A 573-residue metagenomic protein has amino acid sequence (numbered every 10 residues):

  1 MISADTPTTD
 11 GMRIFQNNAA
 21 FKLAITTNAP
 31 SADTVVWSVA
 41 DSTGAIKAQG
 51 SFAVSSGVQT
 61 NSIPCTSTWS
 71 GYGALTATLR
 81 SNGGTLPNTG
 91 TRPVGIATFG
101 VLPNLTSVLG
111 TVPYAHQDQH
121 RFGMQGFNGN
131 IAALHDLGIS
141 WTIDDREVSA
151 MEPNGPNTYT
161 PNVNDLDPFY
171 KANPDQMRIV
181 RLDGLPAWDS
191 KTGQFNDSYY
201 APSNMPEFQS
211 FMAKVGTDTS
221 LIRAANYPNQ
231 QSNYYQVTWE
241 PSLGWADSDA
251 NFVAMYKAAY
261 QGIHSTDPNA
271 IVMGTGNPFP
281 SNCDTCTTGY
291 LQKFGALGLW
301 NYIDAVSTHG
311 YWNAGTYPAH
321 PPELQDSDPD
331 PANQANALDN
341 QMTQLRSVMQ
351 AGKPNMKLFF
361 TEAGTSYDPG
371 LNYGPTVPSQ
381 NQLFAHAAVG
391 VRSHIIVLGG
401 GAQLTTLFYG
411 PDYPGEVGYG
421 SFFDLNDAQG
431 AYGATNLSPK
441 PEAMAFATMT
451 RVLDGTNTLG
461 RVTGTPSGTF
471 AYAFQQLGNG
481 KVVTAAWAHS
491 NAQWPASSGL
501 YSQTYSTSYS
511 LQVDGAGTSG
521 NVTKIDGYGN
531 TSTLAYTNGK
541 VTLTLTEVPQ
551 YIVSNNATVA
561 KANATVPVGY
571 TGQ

Functional and structural regions predicted by a protein language model:
M1-G129, L137, A564-Q573: Mature N-terminal, pre-catalytic/accessory segment of carbohydrate-active enzymes
I25, P30-T43, A48-G50, L75-A77 (+1 more regions): Beta-strand-rich binding/interaction modules
N128-D330: Substrate-binding cleft and catalytic face of glycoside hydrolase catalytic domains, especially the flexible beta-alpha
A224-Y227, Y256-Y290, N336-M342, R346-P369 (+2 more regions): Aromatic-lined carbohydrate-recognition surfaces of secreted/lumenal glycan-active proteins
N301, G310-M349, G370-S393, E416-V417 (+1 more regions): Substrate-binding surface in catalytic domains of secreted glycosidases
T365-A447, G460-T469: Aromatic/acidic polysaccharide-binding cleft in carbohydrate-active enzymes
G464-G517, Y551-N555: Carbohydrate-binding surface patches
T533-Q573: C-terminal beta-strand-rich structural cap/linker in extracellular carbohydrate-active enzymes
